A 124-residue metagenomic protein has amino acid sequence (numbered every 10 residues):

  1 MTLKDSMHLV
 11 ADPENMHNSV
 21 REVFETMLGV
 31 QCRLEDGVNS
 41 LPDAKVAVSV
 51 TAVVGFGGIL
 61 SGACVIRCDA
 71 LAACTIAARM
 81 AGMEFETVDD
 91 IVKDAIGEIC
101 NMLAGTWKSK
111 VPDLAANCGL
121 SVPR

Functional and structural regions predicted by a protein language model:
M1-R124: N-terminal auxiliary interaction/assembly segments of multi-subunit proteins
